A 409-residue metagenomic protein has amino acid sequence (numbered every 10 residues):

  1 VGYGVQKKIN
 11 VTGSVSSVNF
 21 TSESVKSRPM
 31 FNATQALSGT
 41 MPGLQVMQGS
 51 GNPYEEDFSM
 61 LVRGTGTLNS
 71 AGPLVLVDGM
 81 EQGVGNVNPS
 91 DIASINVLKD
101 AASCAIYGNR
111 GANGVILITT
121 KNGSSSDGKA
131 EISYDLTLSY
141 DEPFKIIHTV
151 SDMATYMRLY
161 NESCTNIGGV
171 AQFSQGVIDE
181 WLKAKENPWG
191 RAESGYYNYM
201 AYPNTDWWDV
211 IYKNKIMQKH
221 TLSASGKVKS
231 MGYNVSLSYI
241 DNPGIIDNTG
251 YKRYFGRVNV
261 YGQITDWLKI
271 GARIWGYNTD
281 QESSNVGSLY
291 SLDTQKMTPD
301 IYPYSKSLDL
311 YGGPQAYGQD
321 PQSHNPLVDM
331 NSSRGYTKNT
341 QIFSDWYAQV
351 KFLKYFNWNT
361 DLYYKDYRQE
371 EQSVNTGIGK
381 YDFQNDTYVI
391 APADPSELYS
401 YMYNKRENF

Functional and structural regions predicted by a protein language model:
V1-Q6: Short amphipathic beta-strand segments in non-cytosolic proteins
K8-A33, T40-G43, M47-F58, T67-N69 (+6 more regions): Residues embedded in well-ordered regular secondary structure
T34, S59-L61, V115-L117, E131 (+6 more regions): Membrane-embedded beta-strand positions in outer-membrane beta-barrel channels/transporters
Q35, D78-A105: Short acidic/polar hinge/loop motifs at secondary-structure boundaries that mediate gating or recognition
L37, L44, I95-N96, I116-I118: Non-catalytic regulatory/gating segments with a bias toward low-complexity or hydrophobic composition
S50-N52, G64-T67, V84, Y107-G108: Replace "in large, NTP-powered and nucleic-acid-processing enzymes" with "in large, NTP-powered factors and other
N122, K227-S230, G262-D266, V350-F356: Outer-membrane beta-barrel strand-turn architecture
S125-N204, G244-Y251, F255-F343, N359-D361 (+1 more regions): Surface-exposed loop/interface segments of Gram-negative outer-membrane beta-barrel transport/assembly proteins
